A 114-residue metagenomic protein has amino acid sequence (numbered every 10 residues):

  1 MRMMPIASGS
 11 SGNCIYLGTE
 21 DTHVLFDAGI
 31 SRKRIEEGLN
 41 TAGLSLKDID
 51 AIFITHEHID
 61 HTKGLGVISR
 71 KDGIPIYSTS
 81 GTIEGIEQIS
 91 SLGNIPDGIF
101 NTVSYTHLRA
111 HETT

Functional and structural regions predicted by a protein language model:
M1-A42: Conserved beta-strand hairpin/beta-sheet module of binuclear metal-dependent hydrolase folds, prominently
D27, D60-H61, E112: Acidic active-site catalytic centers that drive phospho-/nucleotidyl reactions and related ester hydrolyses
R32-S78: Active-site metal-binding motif and surrounding structural segment of the metallo-beta-lactamase
T82-I83: Alpha-helix capping/helix-boundary segments
S90-N94: Short, conserved SAM-binding/catalytic segment of Class I S-adenosyl-L-methionine-dependent methyltransferases
T102-Y105: Short, compositionally biased segments
H107-T114: Single conserved hydrophobic/aromatic residue that forms the stacking wall/gate of nucleotide- or nucleobase-binding
